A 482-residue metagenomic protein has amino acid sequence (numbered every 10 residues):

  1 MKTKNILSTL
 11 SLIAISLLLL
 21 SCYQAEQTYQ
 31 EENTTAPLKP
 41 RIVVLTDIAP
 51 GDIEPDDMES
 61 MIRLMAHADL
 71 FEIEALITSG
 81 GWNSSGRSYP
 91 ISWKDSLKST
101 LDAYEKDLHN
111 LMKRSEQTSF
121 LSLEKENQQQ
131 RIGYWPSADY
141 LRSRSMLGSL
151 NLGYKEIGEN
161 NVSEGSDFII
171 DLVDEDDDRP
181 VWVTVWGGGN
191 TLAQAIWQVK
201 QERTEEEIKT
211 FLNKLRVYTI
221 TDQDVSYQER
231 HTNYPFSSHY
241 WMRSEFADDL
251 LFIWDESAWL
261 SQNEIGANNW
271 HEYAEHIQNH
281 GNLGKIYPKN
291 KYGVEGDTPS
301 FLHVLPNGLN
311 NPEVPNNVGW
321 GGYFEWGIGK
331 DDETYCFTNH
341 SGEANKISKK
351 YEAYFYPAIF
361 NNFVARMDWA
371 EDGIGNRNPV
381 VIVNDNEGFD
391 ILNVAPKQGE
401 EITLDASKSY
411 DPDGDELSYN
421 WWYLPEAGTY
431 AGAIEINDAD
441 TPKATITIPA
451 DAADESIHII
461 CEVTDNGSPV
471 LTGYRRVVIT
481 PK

Functional and structural regions predicted by a protein language model:
K2-L10: Bacterial N-terminal signal peptides that target proteins for export
S11-S16: Hydrophobic helical h-region of N-terminal Sec-dependent signal peptides in bacterial secretory/periplasmic proteins
L20-S21: C-terminal motif of bacterial Sec signal peptides marking the signal peptidase cleavage site
T28-T403, S409-I434, K443-T447, D451-S456: N-terminal acidic, glycine/proline-rich low-complexity segments
T464-V470: Short, solvent-exposed loop/turn segments at the edges of extracellular beta-sandwich modules
T472-P481: C-terminal edge beta-strand
